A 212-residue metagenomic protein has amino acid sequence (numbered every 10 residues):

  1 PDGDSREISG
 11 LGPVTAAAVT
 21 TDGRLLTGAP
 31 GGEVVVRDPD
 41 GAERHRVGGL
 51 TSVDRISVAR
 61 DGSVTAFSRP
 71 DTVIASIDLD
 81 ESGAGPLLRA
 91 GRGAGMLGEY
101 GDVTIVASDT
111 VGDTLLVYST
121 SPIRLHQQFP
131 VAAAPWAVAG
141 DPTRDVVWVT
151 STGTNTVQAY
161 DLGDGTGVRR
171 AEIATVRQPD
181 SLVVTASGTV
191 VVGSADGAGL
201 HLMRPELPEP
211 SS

Functional and structural regions predicted by a protein language model:
P1, V19-T20, L26-G31, A59 (+4 more regions): Conserved beta-strand positions in repeat-built beta-propeller and related beta-rich domains
P1-A59: Long, acidic/polar, low-complexity amphipathic helices and coiled-coil-like
P1-D2, V36-D38, S68, I77-D78 (+6 more regions): Structural recognition of the beta-propeller blade-terminating site
D2-S9, D40-G48, E81-R89, I123-F129 (+1 more regions): A short beta-strand motif characteristic of beta-propeller blades
G10-T21, T51-R60, R92-Y100, A133-D141 (+1 more regions): Repeated scaffold domains used in trafficking and secretory/extracellular systems, primarily beta-propellers
E33-V35, T72-I74, D113-L115, N155-V157 (+1 more regions): Structural signal for beta-propeller blades
T104-V176: Intrinsically disordered, low-complexity segments enriched in Gly and acidic/Ser/Thr residues that form flexible
P179-S212: Blade-level signature of beta-propeller repeat domains, shared across WD40, Kelch, NHL, RCC1 and BNR/Asp-box propellers
